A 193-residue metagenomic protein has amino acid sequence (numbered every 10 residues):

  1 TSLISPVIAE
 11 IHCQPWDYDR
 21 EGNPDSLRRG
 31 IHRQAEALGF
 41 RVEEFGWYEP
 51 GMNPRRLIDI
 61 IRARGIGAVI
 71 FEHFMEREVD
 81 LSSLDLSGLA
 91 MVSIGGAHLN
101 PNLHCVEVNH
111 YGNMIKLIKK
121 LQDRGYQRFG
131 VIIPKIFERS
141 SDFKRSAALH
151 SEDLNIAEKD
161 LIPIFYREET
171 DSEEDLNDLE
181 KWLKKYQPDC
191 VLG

Functional and structural regions predicted by a protein language model:
T1: Basic, Lys/Arg-rich alpha-helical nucleic-acid-recognition elements, primarily the DNA-binding modules of transcription
I4-Y18, P24-I70, E78-G193: Bacterial carbohydrate/catabolite-sensing allosteric modules
